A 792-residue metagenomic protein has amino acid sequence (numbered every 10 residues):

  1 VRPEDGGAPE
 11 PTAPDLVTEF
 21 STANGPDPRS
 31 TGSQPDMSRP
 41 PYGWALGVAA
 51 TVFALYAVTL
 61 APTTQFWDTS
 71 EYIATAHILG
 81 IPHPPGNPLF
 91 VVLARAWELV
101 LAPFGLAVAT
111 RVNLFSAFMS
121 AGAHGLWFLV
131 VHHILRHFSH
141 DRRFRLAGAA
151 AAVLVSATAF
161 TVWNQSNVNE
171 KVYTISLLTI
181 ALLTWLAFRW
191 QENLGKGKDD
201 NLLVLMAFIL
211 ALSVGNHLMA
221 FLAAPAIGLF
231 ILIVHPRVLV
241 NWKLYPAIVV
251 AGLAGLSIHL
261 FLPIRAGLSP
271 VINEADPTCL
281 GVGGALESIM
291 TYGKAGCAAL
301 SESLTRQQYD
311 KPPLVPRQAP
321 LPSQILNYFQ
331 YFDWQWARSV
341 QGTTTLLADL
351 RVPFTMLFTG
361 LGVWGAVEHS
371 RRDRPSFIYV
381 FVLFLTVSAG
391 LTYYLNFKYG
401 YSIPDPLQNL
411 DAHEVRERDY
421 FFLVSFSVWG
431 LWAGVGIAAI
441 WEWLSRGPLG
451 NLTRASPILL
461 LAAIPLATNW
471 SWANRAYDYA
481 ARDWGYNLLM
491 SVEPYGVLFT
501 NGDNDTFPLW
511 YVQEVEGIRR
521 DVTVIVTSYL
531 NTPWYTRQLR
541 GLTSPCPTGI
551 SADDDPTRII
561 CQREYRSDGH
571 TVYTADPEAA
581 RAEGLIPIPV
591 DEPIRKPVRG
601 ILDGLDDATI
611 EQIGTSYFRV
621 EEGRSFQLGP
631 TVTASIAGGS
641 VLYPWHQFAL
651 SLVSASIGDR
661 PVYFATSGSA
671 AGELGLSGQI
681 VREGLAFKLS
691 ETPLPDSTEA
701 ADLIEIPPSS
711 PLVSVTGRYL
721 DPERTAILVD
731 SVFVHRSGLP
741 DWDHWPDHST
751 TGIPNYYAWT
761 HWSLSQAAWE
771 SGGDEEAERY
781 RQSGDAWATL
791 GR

Functional and structural regions predicted by a protein language model:
V1-L55, G122, H132, R143-A150 (+5 more regions): Start-transfer (signal-anchor) and selected internal transmembrane alpha helices of multi-pass inner/ER membrane
M37-S38, T64, G105, D141-R142 (+1 more regions): Helix-boundary and loop/linker segments of multi-pass membrane transporters
F53-T63, A389-N396: Alpha-helical transmembrane segments of multi-pass membrane proteins
L60-Y72, P82-A94, Y292-G293, A476-A480: Extracytoplasmic catalytic/substrate-binding loops of multi-pass membrane glycan-assembly enzymes
T75-L106, A117-F118, G125: Short hydrophobic/aromatic helix or loop-helix immediately within or flanking a transmembrane segment in polytopic
V112, A117, R136-F138, A151 (+4 more regions): ER/secretory pathway lumenal C-terminal domains and tails of membrane proteins involved in glycoprotein biogenesis
A123-H124, T158, L212, A389: Basic, amphipathic N-terminal segments
